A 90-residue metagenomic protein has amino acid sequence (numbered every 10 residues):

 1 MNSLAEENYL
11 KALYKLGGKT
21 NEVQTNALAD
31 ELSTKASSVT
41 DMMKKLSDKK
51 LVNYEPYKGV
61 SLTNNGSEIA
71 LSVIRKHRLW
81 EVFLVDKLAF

Functional and structural regions predicted by a protein language model:
K19-A29: Short acidic, hydrophobic short linear motifs in intrinsically disordered regions
S37: Key DNA-contact positions within bacterial/archaeal DNA-binding proteins
M43-K44: Short, hydrophobic-biased segments on the C-terminal half of alpha helices that form "recognition helices"
S47-E55: A short, conserved structural fragment
K58-H77: Basic, amphipathic "hinge/linker" alpha-helix immediately C-terminal to the N-terminal HTH DNA-binding motif
R78-F90: Amphipathic alpha-helical dimerization/coiled-coil segments that flank or bridge DNA-binding/regulatory modules
